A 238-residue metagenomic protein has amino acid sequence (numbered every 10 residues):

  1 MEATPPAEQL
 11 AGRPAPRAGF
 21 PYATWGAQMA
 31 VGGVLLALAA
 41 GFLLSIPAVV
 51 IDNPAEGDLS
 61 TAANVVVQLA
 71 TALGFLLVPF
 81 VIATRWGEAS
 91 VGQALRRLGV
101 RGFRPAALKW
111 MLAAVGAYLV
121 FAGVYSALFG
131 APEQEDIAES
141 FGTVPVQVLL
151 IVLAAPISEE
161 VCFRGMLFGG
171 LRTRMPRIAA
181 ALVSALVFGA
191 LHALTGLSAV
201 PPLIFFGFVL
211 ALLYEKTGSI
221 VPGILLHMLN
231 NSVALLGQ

Functional and structural regions predicted by a protein language model:
M1-G102, L119-G123, A234-Q238: N-terminal, membrane-interfacial amphipathic/helix-forming hydrophobic leader that caps and precedes the first
R13, F20, G26-A27, L35 (+8 more regions): N-terminal hydrophobic or amphipathic segments with adjacent small-residue motifs that include Sec signal peptides
A18-A23, G57, R97-F103, E135-T143 (+2 more regions): Helix-boundary and loop/linker segments of multi-pass membrane transporters
A30-L38, F42, L69-L76, A107 (+8 more regions): Alpha-helical transmembrane spans of integral membrane proteins, capturing the lipid-embedded, hydrophobic core of TM
D58-L59, L112-G116, G130-P132: A broad, low-specificity signal for short, low-complexity segments enriched in glycine/proline and polar/charged
S90-P105, M175-V187: Cytoplasmic juxtamembrane regions at transmembrane-helix boundaries
L119-Q238: Transmembrane helix-loop-helix hairpins at the membrane interface of multi-pass integral membrane proteins
